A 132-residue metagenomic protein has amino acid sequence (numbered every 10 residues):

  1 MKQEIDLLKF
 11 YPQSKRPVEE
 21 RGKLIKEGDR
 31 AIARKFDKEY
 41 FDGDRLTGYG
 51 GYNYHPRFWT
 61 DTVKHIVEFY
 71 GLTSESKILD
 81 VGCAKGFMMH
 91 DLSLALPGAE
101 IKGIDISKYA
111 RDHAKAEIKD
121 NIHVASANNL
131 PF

Functional and structural regions predicted by a protein language model:
M1-N129: Conserved N-terminal segment of class I S-adenosyl-L-methionine
F132: Carboxylate-rich, divalent-cation-coordinating active-site regions
